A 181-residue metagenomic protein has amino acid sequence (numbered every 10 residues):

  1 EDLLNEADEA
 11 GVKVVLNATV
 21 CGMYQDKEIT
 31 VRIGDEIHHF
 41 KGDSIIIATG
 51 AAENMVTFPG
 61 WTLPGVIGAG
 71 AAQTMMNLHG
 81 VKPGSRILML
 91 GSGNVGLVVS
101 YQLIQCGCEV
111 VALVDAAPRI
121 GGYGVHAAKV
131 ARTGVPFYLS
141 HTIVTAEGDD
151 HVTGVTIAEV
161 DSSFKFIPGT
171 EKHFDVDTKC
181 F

Functional and structural regions predicted by a protein language model:
E1-R86, S163-D177: FAD-binding core/adjacent interface of flavoenzyme oxidoreductases
A7-V31, I104-F181: A Rossmann-like FAD-binding core segment of flavoenzymes
S44, S85, S92, S100 (+2 more regions): Generic serine detector
L63-V66, G93-G96, G124, A131-G134: Short, surface-exposed, charged/polar-biased interaction segments
P64, Q73-R119: Rossmann-like NAD(P)H-binding beta-loop-alpha module
